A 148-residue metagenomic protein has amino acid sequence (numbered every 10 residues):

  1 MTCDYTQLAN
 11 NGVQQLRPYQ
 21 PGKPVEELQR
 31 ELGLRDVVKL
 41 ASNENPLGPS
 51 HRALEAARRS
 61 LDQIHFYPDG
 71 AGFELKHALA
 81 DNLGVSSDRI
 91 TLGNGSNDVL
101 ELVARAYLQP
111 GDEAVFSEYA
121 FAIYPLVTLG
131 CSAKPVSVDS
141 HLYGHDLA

Functional and structural regions predicted by a protein language model:
T2-F66: N-terminal "arm"/small-domain region of PLP-dependent enzymes with the aminotransferase-like
H65-A148: Conserved core of the PLP fold type I
